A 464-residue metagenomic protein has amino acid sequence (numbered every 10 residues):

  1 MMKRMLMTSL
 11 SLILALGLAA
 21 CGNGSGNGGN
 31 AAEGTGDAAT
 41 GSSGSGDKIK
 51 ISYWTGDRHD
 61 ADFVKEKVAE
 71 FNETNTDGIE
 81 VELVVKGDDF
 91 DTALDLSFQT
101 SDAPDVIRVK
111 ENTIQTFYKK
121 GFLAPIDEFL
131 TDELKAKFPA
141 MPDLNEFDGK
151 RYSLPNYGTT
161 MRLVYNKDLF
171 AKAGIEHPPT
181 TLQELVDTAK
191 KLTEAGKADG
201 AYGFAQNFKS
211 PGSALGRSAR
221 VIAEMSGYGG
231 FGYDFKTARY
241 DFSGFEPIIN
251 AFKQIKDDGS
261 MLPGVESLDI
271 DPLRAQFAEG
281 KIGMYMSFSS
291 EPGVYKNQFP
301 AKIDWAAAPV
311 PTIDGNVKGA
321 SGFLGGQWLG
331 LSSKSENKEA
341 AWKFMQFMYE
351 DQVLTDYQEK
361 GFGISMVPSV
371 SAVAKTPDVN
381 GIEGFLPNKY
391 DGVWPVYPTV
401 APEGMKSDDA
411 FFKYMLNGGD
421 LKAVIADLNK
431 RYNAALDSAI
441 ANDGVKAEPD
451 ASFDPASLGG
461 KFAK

Functional and structural regions predicted by a protein language model:
M7, G22-I114, H177, A340 (+2 more regions): Conserved N-terminal structural module of periplasmic/extracytoplasmic solute-binding proteins
D62-F63, L123, S290-K296, Q327-P402 (+1 more regions): Mature extracytoplasmic/periplasmic domains
E70, T74-P139, E146, D168-T180 (+3 more regions): Extracytoplasmic "Venus flytrap"/periplasmic binding protein-like
E73-T74, G149, A173, D258-S260 (+1 more regions): Extracytoplasmic/periplasmic substrate-recognition and gating elements
K110-M161, G196-K197, Y202, L215-R217 (+2 more regions): Hinge/lid segment of periplasmic solute-binding proteins
L144-N145, A301, W305-V310, E359-M415 (+1 more regions): Long, aromatic- and glycine/proline-rich binding clefts that accommodate carbohydrate-like moieties
D148, Y152-N156, M161, V186-A238 (+1 more regions): Extracytoplasmic/periplasmic solute-binding protein
A189-K190, F235-V265, V310-I313: Glycine-centered hinge/linker elements that transmit conformational signals in sensory and ligand-binding systems
